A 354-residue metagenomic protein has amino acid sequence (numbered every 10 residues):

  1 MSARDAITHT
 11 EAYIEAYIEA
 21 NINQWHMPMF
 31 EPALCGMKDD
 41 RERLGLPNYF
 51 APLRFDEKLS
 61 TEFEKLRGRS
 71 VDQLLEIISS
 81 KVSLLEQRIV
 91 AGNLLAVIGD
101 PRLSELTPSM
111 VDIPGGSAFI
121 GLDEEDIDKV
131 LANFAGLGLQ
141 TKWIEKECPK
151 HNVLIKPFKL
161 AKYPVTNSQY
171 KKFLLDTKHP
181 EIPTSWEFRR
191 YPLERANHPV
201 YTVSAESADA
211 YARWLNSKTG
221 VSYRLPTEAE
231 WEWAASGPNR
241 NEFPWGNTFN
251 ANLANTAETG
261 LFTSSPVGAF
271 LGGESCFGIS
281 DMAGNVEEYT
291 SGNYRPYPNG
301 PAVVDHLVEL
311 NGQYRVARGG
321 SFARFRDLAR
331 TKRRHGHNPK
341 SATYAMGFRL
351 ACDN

Functional and structural regions predicted by a protein language model:
S2-F55, N93, G272-S275, E309-N354: Disulfide-stabilized, aromatic/cysteine-rich ligand-recognition loop
W25, P32, T61-R69: Alpha-helix boundary/N-cap detector
P47-L59, V71-E76: Eukaryotic low-complexity, mixed-charge intrinsically disordered interaction/regulatory segments enriched in acidic
Y49, D56, V90-V97, K162-L174 (+3 more regions): Short, solvent-exposed alpha-helical surface patches in non-cytosolic proteins
E62, R69-S109: Long amphipathic alpha-helical scaffold segments
L85, E147, N152, K159 (+6 more regions): Short, solvent-exposed loop/helix junctions and linker helices that flank or host conserved functional motifs
L103-S185, V203-E206, G284, N354: A short glycine-rich, aromatic-capped structural motif
I113, E187-N197, Y201, A205-K332: Functional-site microenvironments in short loops/helix caps that host divalent-cation chemistry
